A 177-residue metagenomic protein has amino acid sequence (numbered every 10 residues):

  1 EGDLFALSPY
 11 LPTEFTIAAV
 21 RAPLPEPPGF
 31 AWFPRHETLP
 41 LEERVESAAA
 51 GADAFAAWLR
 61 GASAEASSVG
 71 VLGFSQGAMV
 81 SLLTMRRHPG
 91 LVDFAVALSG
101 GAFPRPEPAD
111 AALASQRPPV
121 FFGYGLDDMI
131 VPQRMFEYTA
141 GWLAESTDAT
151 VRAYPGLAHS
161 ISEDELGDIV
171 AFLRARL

Functional and structural regions predicted by a protein language model:
E1-S68: Serine-hydrolase catalytic machinery in alpha/beta-hydrolase-like enzymes
A6, L83-R87: Active-site signature of alpha/beta-hydrolase-fold catalytic machinery across serine- and Asp/Cys-nucleophile hydrolases
V69-F74, G125: Conserved alpha/beta-hydrolase "nucleophile elbow" surrounding the catalytic nucleophile
G73-G77, S81: Gly/Ala-rich beta-loop-alpha elbow adjacent to hydrolase catalytic centers
G90-F103: A conserved short beta-strand
P104, L126-P132, H159-S160: Acidic catalytic loop of the alpha/beta-hydrolase fold
Q116, F121-Y124, D128: Short beta-strand/loop motif that positions the catalytic acidic residue of the alpha/beta-hydrolase fold
R134-L177: C-terminal catalytic histidine-bearing segment of alpha/beta-hydrolase fold enzymes
